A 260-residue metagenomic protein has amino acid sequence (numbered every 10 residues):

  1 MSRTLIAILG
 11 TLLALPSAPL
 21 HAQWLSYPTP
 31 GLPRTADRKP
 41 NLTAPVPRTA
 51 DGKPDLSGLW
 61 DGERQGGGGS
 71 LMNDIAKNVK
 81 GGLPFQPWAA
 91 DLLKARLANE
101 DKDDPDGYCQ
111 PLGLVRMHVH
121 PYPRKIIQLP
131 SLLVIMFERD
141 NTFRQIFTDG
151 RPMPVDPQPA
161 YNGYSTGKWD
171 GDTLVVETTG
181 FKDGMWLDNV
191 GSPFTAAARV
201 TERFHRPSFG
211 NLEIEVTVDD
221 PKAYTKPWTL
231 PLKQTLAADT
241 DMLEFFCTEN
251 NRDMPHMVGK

Functional and structural regions predicted by a protein language model:
M1-S2: N-terminal secretory signal peptides that target proteins for export/translocation
L5-I6, G10, P19-K260: PEST-like low-complexity, intrinsically disordered acidic/proline/serine-rich tracts that flank trafficking/processing
